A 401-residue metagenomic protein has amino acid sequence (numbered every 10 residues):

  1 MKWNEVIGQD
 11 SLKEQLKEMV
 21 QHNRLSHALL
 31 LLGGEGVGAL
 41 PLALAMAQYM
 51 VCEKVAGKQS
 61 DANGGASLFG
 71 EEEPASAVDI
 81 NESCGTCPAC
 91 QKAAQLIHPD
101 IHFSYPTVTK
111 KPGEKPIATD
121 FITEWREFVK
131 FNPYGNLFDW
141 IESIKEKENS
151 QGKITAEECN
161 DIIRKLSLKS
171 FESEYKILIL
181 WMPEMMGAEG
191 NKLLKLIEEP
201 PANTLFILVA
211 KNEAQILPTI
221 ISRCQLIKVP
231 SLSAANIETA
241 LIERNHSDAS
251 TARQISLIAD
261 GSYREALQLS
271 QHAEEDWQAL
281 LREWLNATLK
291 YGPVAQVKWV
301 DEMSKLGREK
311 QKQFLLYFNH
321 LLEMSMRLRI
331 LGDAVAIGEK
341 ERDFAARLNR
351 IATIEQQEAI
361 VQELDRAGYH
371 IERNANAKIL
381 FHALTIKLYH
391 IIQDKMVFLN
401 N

Functional and structural regions predicted by a protein language model:
K2-E5, D10-A188: Clamp-loader machinery-focused feature within the broader ASCE/P-loop NTPase space
K2-N81, P88-K92, A202-L205, K211-Y317 (+1 more regions): Charged, glycine-rich active-site and insertion segments that engage polyanionic ligands
R164, K195, S222: Conserved adenine-binding aromatic site and its adjacent loop/helix in ATP-hydrolyzing domains
S167, N191-A202: Conserved catalytic/switch belt of AAA+ P-loop NTPases
I177-W181, L193, T204-A210: Structural recognition of the conserved hydrophobic beta-strand(s) that form the central parallel beta-sheet of P-loop
